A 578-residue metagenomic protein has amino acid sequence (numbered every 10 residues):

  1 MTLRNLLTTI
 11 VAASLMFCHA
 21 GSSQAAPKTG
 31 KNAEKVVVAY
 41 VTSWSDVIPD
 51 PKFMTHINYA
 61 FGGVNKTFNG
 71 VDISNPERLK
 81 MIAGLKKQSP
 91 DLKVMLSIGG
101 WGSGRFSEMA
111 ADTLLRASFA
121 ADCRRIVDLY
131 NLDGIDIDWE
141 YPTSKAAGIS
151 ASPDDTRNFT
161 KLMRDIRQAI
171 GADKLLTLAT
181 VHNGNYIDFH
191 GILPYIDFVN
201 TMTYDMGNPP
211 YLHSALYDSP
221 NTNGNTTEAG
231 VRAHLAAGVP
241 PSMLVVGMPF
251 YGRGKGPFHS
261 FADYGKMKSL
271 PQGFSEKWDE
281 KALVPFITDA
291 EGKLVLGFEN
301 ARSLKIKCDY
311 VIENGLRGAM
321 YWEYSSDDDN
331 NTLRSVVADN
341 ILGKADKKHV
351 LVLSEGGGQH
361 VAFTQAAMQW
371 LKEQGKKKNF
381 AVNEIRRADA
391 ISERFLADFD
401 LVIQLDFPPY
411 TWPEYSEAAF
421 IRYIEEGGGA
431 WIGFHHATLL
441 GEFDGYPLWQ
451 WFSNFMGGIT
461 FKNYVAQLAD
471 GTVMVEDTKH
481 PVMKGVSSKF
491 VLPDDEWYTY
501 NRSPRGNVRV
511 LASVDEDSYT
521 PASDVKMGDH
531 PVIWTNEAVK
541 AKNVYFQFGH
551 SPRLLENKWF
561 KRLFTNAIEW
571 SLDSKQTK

Functional and structural regions predicted by a protein language model:
P27-V127, A215: Glycan-recognition patch characteristic of GH18 chitinases/ENGases and related GlcNAc/peptidoglycan-binding proteins
V38, N65-E77, A117, A121 (+1 more regions): Substrate-binding surface in catalytic domains of secreted glycosidases
I57, L96, I137, I166 (+4 more regions): Conserved, mostly hydrophobic/aromatic
I98, M243-Y310, V336-L342: Glycan-binding loop/region signatures in secreted carbohydrate-active enzymes
D327-H349, K377-F380, R386, S518-V532 (+1 more regions): Extracellular ligand-binding/catalytic regions of CAZymes and related secreted enzymes and adhesion modules
V352-L353, A362-L440: Helical hinge/lid and interdomain linker segments adjacent to catalytic or ligand-binding clefts that mediate domain
Y410-G485: A glycine-rich, often tryptophan-bearing local segment used as a flexible ligand/cofactor-contacting loop or short
Y464-K540: Catalytic beta-strand/loop cores that center a nucleophilic Ser/Cys/Thr and support acyl-enzyme chemistry
